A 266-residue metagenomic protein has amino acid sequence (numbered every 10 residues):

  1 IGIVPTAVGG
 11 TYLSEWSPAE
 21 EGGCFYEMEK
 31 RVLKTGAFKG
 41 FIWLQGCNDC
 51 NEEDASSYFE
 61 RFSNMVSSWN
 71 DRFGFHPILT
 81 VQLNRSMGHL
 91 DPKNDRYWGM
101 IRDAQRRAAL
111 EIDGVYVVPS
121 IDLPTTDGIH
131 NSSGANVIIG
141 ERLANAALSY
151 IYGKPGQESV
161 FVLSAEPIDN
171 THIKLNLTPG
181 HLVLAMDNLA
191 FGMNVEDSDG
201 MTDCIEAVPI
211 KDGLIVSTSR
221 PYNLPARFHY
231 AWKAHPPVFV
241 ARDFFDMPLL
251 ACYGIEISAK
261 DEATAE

Functional and structural regions predicted by a protein language model:
I1-E266: Cell-envelope and extracellular/periplasmic
